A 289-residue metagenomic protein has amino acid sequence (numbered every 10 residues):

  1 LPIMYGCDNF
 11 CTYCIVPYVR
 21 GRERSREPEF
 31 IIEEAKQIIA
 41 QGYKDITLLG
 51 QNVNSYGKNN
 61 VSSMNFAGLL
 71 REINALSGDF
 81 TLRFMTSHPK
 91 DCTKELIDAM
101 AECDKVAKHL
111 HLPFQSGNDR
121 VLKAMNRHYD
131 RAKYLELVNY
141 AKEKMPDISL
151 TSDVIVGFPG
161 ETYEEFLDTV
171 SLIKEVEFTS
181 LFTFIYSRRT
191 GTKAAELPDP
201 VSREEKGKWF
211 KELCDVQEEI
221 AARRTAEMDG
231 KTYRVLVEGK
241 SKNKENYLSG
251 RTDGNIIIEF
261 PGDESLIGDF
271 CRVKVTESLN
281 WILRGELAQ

Functional and structural regions predicted by a protein language model:
L1-E29: Canonical Radical SAM [4Fe-4S] cluster-binding loop centered on the CxxxCxxC motif and its immediate flanking residues
L1-T12, K36-A40, K44-T47, V235: N-terminal pre-triad scaffold of radical SAM enzymes
C11, I31, L48, F84 (+7 more regions): Conserved, mostly hydrophobic/aromatic
A40-Y163, K174: Conserved SAM/AdoMet-binding glycine-rich loop
G57-N74, G78, M125, R188-E219: Radical SAM enzyme [4Fe-4S]-AdoMet core and its adjacent flexible, acidic and glycine-rich loops/tails across
E196-Q289: Terminal RNA-binding accessory module
